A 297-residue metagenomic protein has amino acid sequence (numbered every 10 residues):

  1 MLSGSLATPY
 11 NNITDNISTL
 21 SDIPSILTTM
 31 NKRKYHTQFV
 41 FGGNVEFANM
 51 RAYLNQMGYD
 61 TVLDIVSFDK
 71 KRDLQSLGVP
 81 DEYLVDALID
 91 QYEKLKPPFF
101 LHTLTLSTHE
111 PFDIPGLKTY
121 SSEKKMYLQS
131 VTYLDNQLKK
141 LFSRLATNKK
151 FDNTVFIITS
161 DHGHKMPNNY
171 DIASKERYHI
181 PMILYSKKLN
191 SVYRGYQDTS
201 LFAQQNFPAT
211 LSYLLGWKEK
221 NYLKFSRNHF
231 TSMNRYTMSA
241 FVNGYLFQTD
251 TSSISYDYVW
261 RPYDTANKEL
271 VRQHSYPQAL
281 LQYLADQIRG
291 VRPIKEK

Functional and structural regions predicted by a protein language model:
M1-K297: Solvent-exposed soluble domains appended to multi-pass membrane proteins
